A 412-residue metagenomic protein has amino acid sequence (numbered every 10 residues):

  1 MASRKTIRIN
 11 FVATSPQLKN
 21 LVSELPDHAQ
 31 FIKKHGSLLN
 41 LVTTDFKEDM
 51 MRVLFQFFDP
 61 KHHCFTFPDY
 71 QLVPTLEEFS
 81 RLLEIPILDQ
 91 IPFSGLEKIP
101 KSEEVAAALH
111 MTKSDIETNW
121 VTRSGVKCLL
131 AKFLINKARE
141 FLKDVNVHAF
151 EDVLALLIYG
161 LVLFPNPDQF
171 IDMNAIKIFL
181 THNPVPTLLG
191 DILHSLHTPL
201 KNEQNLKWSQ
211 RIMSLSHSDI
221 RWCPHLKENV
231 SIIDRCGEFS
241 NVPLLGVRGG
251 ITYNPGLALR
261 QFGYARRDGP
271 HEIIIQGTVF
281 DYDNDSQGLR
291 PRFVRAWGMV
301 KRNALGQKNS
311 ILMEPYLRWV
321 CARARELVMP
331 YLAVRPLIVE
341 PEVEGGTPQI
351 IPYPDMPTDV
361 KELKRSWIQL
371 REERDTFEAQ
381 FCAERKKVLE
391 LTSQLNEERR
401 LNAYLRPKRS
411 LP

Functional and structural regions predicted by a protein language model:
M1-H197, E203, Q210-I212, L226 (+3 more regions): N-terminal leader regions that mediate targeting or early regulatory function
T122, L130, E203-P412: Extended, charge-rich alpha-helical regions
